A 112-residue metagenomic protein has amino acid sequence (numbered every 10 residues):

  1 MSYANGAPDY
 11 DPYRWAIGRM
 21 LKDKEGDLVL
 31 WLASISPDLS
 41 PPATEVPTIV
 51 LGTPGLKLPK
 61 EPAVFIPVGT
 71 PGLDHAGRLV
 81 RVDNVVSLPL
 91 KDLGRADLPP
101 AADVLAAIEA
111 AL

Functional and structural regions predicted by a protein language model:
S2-L112: Non-catalytic alpha/beta scaffold blocks inside enzyme catalytic domains
